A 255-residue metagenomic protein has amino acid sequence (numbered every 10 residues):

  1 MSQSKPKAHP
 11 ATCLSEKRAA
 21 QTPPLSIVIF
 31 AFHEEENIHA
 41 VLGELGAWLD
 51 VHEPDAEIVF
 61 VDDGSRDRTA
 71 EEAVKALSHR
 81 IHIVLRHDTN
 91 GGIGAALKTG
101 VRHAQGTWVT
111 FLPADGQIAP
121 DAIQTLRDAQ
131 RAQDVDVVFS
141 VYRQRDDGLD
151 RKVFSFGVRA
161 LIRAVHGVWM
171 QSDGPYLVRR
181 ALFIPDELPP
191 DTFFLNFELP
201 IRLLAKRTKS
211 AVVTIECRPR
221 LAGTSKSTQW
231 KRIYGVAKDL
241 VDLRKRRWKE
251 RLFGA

Functional and structural regions predicted by a protein language model:
M1-P24, L188-A255: Hydrophobic helical membrane-anchoring modules
T22, H79, A104-T107, A132 (+1 more regions): Active-site acidic short loop of glycosyltransferases
P23-S26, G46-V59, R68, I81-I83: Short loop->beta transition adjacent to catalytic acidic/histidine clusters or analogous donor-positioning motifs
E34-I38, S65, I93, A119: Donor nucleotide-sugar binding loop of glycosyltransferases
E34-L49: Short, well-formed alpha-helical segments that are part of the catalytic scaffolds of diverse glycosyltransferases
A56-V59, A70-H103: Conserved donor nucleotide-binding strand/loop of the catalytic core
D62-E71, G116: A conserved acidic beta->alpha catalytic loop
H87-H103, W108-F111, Q117-F193, R220-Y234: Acceptor/aglycone-binding surface of glycosyltransferases and processive sugar-polymer synthases
